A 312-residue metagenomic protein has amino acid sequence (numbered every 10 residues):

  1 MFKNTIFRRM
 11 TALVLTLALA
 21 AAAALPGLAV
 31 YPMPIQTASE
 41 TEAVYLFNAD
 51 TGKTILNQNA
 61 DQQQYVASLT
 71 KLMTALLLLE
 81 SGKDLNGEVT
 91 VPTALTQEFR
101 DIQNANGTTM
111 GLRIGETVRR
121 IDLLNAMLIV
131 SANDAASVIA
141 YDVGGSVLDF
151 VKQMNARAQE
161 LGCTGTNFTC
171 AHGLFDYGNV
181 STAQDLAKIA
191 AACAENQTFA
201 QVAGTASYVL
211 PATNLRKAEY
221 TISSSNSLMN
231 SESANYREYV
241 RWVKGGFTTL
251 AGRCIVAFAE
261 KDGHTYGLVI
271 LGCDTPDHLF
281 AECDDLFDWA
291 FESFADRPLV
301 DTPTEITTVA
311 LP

Functional and structural regions predicted by a protein language model:
M1-P32: Gram-positive cell-envelope targeting signals
R9-M10, L72, K261: Hydrophobic alpha-helical segments, especially transmembrane helices and their immediate juxtamembrane helical caps
T16-L19, G27, N48-D50, T54-N57 (+1 more regions): Membrane-proximal envelope biogenesis segments
A20, A24-P26, T51, T96 (+2 more regions): Generic "edge-of-domain/loop-turn" microfeature
G27-Q184, K188-Q197: Active-site-adjacent loops and short helices of periplasmic peptidoglycan-processing enzymes
C163-N167, F175-P312: Domain-terminus/edge residues, biased toward the C-terminal soluble/receptor-binding domains of extracytoplasmic
